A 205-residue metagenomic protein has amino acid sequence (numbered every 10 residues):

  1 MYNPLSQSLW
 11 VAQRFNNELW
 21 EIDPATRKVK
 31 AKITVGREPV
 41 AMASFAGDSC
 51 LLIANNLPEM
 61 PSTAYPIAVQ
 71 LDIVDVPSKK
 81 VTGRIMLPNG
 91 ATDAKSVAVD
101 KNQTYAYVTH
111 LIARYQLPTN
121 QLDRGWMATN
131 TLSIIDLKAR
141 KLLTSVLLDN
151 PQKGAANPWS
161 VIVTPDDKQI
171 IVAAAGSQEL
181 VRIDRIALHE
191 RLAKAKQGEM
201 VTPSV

Functional and structural regions predicted by a protein language model:
Y2-S6, F45-D48, D100-Q103, P165-D167: Residue-level detector of Asp-centered blade-edge/turn motifs that repeat once per structural unit in beta-propeller
S8-V11, L51-L52, A106-Y107, Q169-V172: Conserved beta-propeller blade signature
F15, E38-V40, I67, D93-K95 (+3 more regions): Beta-rich catalytic cores
D23-R27, D75-K79, D136-R140, R185-L188: Short loop/turn segments that connect beta-strands within beta-propeller blades
A54-A68, V108-T129, R182-K196: Short, conserved, GDST-rich strand-edge loop motifs in beta-rich repeat architectures
V81-A91, K138-A156, E190-V205: Surface-exposed loop and turn segments in beta-propeller and other repeat-based domains that flank or scaffold
